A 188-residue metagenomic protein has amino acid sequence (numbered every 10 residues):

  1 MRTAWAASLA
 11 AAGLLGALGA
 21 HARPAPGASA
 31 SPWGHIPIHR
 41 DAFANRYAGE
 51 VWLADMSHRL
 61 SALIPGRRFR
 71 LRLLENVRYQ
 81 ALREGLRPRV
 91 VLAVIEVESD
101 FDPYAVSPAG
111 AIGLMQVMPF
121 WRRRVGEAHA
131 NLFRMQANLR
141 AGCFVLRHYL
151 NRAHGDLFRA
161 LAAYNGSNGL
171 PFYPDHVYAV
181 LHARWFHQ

Functional and structural regions predicted by a protein language model:
R2-A4: Positively charged n-region of N-terminal signal peptides that target proteins for export
A7-G16: Bacterial N-terminal signal peptides
G16-A25: Bacterial Sec-dependent signal peptides at the C-terminal "C-region" and cleavage site
P24-A30, G34-Q188: Catalytic glycan-binding domains that act on GlcNAc-containing polysaccharides
